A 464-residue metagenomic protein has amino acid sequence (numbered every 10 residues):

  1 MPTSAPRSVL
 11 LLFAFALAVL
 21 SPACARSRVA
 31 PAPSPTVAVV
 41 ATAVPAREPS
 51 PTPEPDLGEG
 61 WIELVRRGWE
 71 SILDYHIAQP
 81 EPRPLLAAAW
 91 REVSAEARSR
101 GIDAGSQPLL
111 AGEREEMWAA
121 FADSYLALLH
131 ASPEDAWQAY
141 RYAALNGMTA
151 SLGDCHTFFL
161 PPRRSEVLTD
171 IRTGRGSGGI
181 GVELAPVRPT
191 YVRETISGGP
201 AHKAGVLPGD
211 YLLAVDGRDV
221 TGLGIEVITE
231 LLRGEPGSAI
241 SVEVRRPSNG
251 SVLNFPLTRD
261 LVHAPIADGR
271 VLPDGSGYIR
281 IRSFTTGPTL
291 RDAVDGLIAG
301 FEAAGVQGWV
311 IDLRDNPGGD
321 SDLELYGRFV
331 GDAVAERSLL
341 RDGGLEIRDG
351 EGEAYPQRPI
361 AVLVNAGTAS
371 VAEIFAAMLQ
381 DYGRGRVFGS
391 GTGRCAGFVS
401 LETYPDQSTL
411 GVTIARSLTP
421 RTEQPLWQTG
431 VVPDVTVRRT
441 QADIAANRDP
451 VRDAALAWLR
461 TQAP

Functional and structural regions predicted by a protein language model:
P2-L11: Bacterial N-terminal signal peptides that target proteins for export
L20-A23: C-terminal motif of bacterial Sec signal peptides marking the signal peptidase cleavage site
R28-E54: Ser/Thr-rich, Proline-interspersed low-complexity disordered segments
D74-L86, A104-Q107, S132-R141, C155-P162 (+3 more regions): Surface-exposed patches in mature extracellular/periplasmic domains of secreted proteins
P82-A95, S106-M117: Acidic helix-start/capping segments at beta-turn-to-alpha-helix junctions
A87-A95, G179-I196, A201, S276-R280: PDZ/PDZ-like groove recognition
A131, Y191-T195, G199-K203, L207-P208 (+4 more regions): Cleft-lining beta-strand/loop regions that shape enzyme active-site pockets
A143, A150-E194: PDZ/PDZ-like peptide-tail recognition elements
